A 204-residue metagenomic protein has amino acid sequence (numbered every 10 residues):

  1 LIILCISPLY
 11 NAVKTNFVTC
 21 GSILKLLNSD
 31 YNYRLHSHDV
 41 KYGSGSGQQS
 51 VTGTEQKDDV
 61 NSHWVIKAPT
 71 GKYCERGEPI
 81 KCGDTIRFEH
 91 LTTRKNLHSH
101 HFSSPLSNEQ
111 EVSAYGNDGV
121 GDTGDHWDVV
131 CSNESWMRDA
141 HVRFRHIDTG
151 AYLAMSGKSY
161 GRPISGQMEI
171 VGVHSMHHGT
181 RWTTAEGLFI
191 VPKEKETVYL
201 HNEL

Functional and structural regions predicted by a protein language model:
L4-L204: Lectin-like carbohydrate-binding module/patch detector with strong preference for beta-trefoil
